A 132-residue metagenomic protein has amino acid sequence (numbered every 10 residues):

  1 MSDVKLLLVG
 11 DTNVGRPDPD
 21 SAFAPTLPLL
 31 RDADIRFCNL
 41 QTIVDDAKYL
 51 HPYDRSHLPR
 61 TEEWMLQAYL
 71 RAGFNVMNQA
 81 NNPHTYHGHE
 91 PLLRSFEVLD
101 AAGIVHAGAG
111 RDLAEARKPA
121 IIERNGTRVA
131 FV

Functional and structural regions predicted by a protein language model:
M1-V132: Acidic, metal/ion-coordinating pockets
